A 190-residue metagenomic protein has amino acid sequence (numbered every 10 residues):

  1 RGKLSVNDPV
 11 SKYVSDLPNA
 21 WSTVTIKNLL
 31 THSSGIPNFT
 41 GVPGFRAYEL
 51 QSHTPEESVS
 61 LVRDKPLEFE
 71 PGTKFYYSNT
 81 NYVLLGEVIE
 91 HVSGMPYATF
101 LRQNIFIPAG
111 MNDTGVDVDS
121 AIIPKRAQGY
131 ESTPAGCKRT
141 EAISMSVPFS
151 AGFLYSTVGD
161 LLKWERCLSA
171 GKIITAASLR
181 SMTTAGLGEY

Functional and structural regions predicted by a protein language model:
G2: Glycine-centered, phosphate/nucleic-acid-interacting loop/turn motifs that mediate DNA/RNA or nucleotide
S5-A20, A109: Short, glycine/proline-biased beta-turn/loop segments that scaffold the active-site neighborhood
W21-Y190: Short, surface-exposed loop or secondary-structure junction motifs that flank catalytic or metal-binding residues
